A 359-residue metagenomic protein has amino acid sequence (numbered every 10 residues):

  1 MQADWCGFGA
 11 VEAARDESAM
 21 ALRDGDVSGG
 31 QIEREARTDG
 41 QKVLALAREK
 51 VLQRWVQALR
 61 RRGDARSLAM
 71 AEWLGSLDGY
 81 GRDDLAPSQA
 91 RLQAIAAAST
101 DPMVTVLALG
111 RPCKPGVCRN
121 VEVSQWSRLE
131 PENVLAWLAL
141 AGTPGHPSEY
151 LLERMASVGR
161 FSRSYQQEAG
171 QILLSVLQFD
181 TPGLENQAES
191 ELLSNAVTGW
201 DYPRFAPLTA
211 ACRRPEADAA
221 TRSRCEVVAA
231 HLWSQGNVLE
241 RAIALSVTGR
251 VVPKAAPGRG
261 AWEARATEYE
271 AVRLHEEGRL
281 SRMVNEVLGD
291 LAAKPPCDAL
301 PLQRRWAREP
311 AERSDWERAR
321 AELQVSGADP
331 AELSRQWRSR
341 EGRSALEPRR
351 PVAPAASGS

Functional and structural regions predicted by a protein language model:
M1-R82, V325, P330-G358: N-terminal mature-domain "stem" immediately C-terminal to a signal peptide or N-terminal signal-anchor/transmembrane
L46-K50, G79-A86, P112-C118, E130-E132 (+4 more regions): Alpha-helix capping and inter-helical loop/turn segments
V51-A58, D84-A98, G116-R128, P147-R160 (+3 more regions): Alpha-helical repeat scaffolds
G63, A98-M103, P131-V134, L140: Short helix-capping/linker turns of helical repeat alpha-solenoids
M70, V106-A108, V134-A141, Q166-A169: Alpha-solenoid helical repeat scaffolds
D78, R82, R91-P115, L192-P207 (+2 more regions): Alpha-helical adaptor scaffolds
R163-P215, A219-C225, I243-A244: Extracytoplasmic and endomembrane cell-envelope/extracellular-matrix remodeling and assembly machinery
A210-S359: A cross-kingdom marker for long, charged
